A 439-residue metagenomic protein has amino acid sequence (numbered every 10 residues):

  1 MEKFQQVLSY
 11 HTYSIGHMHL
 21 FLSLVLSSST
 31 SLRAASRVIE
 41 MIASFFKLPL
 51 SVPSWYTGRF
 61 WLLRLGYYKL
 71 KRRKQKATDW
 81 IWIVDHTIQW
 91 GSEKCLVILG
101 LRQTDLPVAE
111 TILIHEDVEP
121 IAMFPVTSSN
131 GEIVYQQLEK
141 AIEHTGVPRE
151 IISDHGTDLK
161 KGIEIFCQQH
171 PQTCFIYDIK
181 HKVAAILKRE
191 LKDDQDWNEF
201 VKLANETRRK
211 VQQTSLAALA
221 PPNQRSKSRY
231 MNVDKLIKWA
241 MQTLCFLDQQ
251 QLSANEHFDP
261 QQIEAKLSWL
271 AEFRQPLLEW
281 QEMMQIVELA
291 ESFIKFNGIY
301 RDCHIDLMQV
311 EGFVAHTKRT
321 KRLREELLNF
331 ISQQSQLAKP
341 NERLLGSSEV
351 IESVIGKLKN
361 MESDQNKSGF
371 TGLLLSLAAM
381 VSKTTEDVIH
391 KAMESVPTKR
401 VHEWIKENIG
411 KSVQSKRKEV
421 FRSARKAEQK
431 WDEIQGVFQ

Functional and structural regions predicted by a protein language model:
M1-Y68, D178, D387-Q439: Charged, often Cys/His-bearing segments associated with DNA-binding zinc-finger transcription factors
Q5-Y13, H17-S23, S27, L32 (+7 more regions): RNase H-like nuclease fold core
K71, V108, K192-F200, S363-F370 (+1 more regions): Short, solvent-exposed secondary-structure capping/transition elements
Q75-K76, P171-Q172, P340-R343: Short hydrophobic "helix-edge" motifs at membrane interfaces and signal-peptide entry regions
G156-I165, E206-Q439: Acidic/histidine-rich catalytic cores and adjacent linkers of DNA breakage/strand-transfer/modification proteins
P171-I179: Short hydrophobic/aromatic-enriched beta-strand-loop microsegments
I179-K202, I351-E352: RNase H-like two-metal-ion nuclease catalytic core shared by retroviral integrases and related mobile-element nucleases
